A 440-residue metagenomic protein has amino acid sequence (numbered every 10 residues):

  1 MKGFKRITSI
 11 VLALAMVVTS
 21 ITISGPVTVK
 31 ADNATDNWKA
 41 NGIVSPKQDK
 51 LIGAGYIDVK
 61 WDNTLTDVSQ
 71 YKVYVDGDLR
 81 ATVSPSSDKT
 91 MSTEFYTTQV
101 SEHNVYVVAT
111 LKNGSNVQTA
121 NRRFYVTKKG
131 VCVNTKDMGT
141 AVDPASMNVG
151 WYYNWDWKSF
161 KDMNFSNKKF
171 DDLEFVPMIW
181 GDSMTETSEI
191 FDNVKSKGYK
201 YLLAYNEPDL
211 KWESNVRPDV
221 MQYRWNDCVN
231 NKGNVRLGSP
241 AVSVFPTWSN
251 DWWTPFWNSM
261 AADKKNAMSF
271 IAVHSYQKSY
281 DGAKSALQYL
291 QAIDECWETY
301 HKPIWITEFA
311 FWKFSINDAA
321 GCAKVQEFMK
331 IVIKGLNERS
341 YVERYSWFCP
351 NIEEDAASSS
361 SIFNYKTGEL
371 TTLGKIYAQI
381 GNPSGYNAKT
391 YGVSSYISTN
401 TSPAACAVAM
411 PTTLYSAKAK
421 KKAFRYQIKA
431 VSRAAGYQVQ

Functional and structural regions predicted by a protein language model:
S20-A34: Sec-dependent signal peptide cleavage junction
A34-D58, R122, T390-R433: Pro/Thr/Ser/Gly-rich low-complexity, intrinsically disordered linker/stalk tracts
R123-S159, E174, M178-G181: Boundary/entry segment of secreted carbohydrate-active catalytic domains
V176, N317, G335-T401: Aromatic-rich peripheral "rim/lid" segments of glycoside hydrolase catalytic domains that contact and position glycan
V194-P218, G238-P246, N266-S279, W305-F309 (+1 more regions): Active-site groove signature of glycoside hydrolases
N206, W253-D294, T299-K313, F348: Aromatic- and acid-rich polysaccharide-binding/catalytic face of secreted or lumenal carbohydrate-active enzymes
S239, Y300-E327, F348-F363: Active-site clefts of carbohydrate-active enzymes
